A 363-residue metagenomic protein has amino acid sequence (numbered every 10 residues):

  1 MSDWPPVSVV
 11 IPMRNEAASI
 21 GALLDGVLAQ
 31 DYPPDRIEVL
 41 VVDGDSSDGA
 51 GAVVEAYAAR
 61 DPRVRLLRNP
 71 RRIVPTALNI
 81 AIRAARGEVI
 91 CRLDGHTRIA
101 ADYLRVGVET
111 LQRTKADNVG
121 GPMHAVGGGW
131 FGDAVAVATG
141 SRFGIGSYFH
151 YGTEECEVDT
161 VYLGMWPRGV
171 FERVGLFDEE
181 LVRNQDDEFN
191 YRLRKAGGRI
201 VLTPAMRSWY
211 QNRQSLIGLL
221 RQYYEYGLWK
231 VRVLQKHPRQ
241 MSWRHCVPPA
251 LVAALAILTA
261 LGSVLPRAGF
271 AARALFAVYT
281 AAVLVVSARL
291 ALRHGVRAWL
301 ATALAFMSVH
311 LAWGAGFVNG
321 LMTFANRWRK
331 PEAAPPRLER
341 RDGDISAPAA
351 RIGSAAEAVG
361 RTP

Functional and structural regions predicted by a protein language model:
M1-A29: N-proximal low-complexity "stem/linker" segments adjacent to membrane-targeting elements
P5-S8, E38, E188: Cell-envelope/extracellular polymer assembly enzymes that use nucleotide-activated donors
P33, D43-A52, R71, D94-T97: A conserved acidic beta->alpha catalytic loop
G49, G95-T110, Y191: Acidic donor-binding/catalytic loop of UDP-sugar-dependent glycosyltransferases, especially processive GT2
N69-A85, V106, V158-Y162: Glycine-rich, basic loop-to-helix element that forms the pyrophosphate-binding segment of sugar-nucleotide handling
I90: Short aromatic/hydrophobic "clamp" motif used to bind/position activated sugar donors
A101-D133, V137, R207, Q211: Conserved donor NDP-sugar-binding/catalytic core segment of glycosyltransferases
D178-M241: Catalytic donor/gating beta->alpha subdomain of glycosyltransferases that bind UDP-sugars
